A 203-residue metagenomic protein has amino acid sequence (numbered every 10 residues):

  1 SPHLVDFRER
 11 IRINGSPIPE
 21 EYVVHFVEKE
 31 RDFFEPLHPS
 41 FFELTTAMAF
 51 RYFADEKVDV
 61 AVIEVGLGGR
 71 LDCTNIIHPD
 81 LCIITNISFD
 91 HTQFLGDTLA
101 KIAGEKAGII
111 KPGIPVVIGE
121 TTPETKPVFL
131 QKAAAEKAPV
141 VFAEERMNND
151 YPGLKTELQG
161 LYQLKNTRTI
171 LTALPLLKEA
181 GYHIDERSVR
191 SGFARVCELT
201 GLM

Functional and structural regions predicted by a protein language model:
S1-I77, Q93-L95, E124: ATP-dependent carboxylate-amine ligase catalytic core
R8, G153, L202-M203: Short, acidic/polar N-cap/turn motifs at the starts of alpha helices
P17, T121-P123, L161, V196: Short, surface-exposed acidic/glycine-rich loop or hinge patches that mediate macromolecular interfaces
P39, L44, K57-E64, P79-E157 (+1 more regions): Acidic, Mg2+-coordinating active-site environments of NTP-dependent enzymes
L71-T74, K106, L161: A generic local secondary-structure boundary/capping motif
C73-I76, S191-M203: Short, mixed-charge aromatic SLiMs
L158-I170, C197-M203: Short glycine/threonine-rich catalytic loop with a Thr-x-Gly-x-Asp
